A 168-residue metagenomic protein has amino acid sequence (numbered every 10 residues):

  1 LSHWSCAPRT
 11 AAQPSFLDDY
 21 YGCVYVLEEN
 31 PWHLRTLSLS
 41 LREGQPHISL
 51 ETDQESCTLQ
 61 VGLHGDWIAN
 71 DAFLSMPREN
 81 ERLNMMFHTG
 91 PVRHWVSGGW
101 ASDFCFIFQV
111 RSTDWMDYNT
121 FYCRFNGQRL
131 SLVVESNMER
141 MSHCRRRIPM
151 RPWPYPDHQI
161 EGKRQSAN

Functional and structural regions predicted by a protein language model:
L1-N168: Peripheral terminal and inter-domain segments
